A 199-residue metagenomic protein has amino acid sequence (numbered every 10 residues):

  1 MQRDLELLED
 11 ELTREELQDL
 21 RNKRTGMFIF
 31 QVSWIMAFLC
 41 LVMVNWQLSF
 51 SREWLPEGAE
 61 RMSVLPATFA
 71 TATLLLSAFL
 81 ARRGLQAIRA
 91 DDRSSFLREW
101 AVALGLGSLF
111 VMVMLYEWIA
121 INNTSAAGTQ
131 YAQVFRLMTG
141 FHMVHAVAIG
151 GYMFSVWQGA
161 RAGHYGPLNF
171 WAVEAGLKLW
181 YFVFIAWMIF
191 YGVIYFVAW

Functional and structural regions predicted by a protein language model:
M1-W199: ...captures the hydrophobic TM-helix bundle architecture rather than a specific catalytic motif, and can also fire on
